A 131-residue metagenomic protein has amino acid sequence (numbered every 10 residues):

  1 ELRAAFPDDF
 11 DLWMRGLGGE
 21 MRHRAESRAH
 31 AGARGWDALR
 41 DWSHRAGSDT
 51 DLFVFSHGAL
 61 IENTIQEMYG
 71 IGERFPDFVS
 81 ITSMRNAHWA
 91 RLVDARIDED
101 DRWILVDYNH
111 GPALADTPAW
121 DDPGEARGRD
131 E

Functional and structural regions predicted by a protein language model:
E1, S48-T50, Q66-E131: Acidic, low-complexity terminal tails and accessory targeting/binding regions of phosphate-metabolizing enzymes
E1-D37, V106-N109, P118-W120, E125-E131: Phosphate-handling substructures
P7, G47-S48: Proline-centered flexible-loop/turn and helix-kink motifs
H23, S27, L52, S80: Conserved acidic
D37-R45: A generic secondary-structure signal
R40, E62-N63: Alpha-helical elements of the RecA-like P-loop NTPase motor core of helicases
T50-S56: Beta-strand elements within well-structured catalytic alpha/beta cores of enzymes that handle phosphate/sulfate esters
